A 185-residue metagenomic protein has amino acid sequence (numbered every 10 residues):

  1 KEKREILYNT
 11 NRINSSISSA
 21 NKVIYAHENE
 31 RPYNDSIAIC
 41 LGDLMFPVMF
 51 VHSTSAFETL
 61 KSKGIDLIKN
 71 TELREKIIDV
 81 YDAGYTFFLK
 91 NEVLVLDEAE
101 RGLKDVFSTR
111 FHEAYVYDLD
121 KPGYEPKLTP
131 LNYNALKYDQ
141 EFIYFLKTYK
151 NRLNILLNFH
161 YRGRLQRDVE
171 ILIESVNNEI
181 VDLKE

Functional and structural regions predicted by a protein language model:
K1-E185: Long, hydrophobic alpha-helical segments that serve as membrane-spanning/inserting helices
